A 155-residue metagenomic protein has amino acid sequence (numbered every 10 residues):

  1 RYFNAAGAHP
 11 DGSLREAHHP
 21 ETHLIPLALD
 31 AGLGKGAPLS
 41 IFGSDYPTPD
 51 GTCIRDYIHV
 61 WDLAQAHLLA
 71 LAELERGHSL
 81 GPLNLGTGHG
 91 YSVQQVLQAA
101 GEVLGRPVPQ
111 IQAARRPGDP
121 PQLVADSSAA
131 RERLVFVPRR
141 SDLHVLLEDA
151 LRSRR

Functional and structural regions predicted by a protein language model:
R1-H9, P38-F42: Conserved beta-loop-beta element that borders a ligand/cofactor-binding pocket
A8-L14, P49-G51: A short acidic, helix-capping loop that chelates divalent metal ions and anchors anionic groups
R15-L24: SDR active-site lid
H23-R155: C-terminal substrate-binding subdomain of Rossmann-fold SDR/epimerase-dehydratase oxidoreductases
